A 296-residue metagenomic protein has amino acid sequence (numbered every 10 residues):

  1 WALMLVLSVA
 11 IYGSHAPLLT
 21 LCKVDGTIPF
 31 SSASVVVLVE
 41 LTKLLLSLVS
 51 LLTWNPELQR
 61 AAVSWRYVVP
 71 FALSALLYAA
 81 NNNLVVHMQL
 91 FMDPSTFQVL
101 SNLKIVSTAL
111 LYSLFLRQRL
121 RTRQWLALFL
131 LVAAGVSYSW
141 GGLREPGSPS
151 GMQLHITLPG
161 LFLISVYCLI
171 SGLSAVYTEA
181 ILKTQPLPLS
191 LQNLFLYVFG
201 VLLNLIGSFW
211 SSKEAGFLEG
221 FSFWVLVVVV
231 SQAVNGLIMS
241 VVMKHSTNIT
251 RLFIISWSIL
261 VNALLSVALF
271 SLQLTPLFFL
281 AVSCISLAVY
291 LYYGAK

Functional and structural regions predicted by a protein language model:
W1-K296: Polytopic endomembrane small-metabolite transporters, centered on the Drug/Metabolite Transporter
